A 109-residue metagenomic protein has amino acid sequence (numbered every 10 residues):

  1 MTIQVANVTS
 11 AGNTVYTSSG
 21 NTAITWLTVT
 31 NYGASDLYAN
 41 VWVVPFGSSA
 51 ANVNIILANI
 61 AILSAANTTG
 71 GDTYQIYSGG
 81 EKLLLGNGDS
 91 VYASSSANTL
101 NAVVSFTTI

Functional and structural regions predicted by a protein language model:
M1-T22, W26, Y32, P45-G47 (+2 more regions): C-terminal interaction-tip segments
Y38-A39: Beta-strand acidic-aromatic groove motif in beta-rich domains, primarily in extracellular
F46-G88: Intrinsically disordered, low-complexity Pro/Gly/Ser/Thr-rich segments with frequent PxxP/GP/PP motifs and embedded
